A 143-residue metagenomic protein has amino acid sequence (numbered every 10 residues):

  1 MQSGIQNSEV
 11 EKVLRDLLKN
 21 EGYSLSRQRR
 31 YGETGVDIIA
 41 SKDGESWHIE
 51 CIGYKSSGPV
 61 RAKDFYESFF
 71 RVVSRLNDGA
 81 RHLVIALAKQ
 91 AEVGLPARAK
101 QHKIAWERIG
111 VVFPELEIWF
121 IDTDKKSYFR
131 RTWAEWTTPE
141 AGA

Functional and structural regions predicted by a protein language model:
M1-T34, S41-E45: Acidic-basic catalytic patches of nuclease active cores, encompassing PD-(D/E)XK and other metal-cofactor nuclease
S8, K12, F69, K103-I104: Residue-level marker for well-ordered alpha-helical positions
T34-V36, L116: Change "...and in nucleic-acid phosphodiester-cleaving endonucleases..." to "...and in nucleic-acid processing enzymes
I38-A40, G44-G58, R75: Conserved catalytic cores of phosphodiester-cleaving nucleases, focusing on short active-site segments
S56-F69, G94-R98: Active-site-adjacent loop/helix micro-motif of nuclease/hydrolase catalytic cores
F69-N77: Histidine-anchored nucleotide/phosphate-binding helix
L76-D124: Nucleic-acid nuclease catalytic cores
F113-A143: Charged, low-complexity C-terminal accessory regions
